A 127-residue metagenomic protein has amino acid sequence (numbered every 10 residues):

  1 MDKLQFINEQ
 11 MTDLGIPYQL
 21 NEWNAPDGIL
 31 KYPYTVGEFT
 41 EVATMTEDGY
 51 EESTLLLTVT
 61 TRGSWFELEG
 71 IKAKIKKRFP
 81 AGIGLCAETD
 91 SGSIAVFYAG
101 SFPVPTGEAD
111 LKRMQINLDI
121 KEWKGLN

Functional and structural regions predicted by a protein language model:
M1-Q19, F39-N127: Charged, amphipathic alpha-helical segments and their flanking helix caps
Q19-I29: Short acidic low-complexity segments
I29-T40: A short, hydrophobic beta-strand-centered structural micro-motif
